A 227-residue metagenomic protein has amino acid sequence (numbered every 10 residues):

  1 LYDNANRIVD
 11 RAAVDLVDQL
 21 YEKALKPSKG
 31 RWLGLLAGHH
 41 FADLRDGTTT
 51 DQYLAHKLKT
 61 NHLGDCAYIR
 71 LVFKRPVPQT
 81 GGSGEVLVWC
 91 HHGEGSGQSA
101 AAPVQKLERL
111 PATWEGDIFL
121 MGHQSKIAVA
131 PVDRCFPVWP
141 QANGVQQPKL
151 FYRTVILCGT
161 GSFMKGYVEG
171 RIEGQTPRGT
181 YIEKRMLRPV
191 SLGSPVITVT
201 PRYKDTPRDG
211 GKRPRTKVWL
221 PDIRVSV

Functional and structural regions predicted by a protein language model:
L1-V227: Extended recognition/assembly regions associated with phosphoester-bond processing machinery
